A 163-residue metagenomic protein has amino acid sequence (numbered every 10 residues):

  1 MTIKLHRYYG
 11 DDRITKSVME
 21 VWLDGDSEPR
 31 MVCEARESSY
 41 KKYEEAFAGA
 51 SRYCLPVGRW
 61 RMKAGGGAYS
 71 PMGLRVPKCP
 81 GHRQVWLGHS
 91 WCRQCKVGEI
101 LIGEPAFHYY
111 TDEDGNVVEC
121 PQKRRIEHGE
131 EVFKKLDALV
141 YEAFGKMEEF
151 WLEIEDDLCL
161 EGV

Functional and structural regions predicted by a protein language model:
M1-V163: Cell wall/extracellular polymer interaction/catalysis modules
